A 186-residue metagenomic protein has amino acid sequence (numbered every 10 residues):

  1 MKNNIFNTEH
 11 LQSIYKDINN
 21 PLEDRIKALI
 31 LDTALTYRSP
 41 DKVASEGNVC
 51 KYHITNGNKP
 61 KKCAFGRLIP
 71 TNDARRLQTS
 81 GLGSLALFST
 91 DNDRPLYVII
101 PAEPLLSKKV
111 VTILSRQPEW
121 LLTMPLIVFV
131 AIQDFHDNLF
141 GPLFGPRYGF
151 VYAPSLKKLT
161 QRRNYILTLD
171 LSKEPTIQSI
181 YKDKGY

Functional and structural regions predicted by a protein language model:
I5-P60, N72-Y186: Domain-length accessory/inserted modules outside core catalytic folds
